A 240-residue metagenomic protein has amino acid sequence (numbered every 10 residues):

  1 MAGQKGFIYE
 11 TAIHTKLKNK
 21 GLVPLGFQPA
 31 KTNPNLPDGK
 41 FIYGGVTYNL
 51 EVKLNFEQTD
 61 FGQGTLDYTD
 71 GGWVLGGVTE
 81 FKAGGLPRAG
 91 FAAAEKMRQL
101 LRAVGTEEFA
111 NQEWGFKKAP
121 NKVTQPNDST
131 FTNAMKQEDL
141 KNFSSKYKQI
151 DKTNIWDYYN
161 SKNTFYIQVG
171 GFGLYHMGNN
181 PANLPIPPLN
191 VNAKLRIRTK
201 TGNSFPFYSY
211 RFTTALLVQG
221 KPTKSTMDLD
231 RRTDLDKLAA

Functional and structural regions predicted by a protein language model:
M1-I13, Q28-P34: A short, highly charged nucleic-acid-interacting micro-segment common to nuclease and nuclease-linked defense proteins
T11, N19, G26, V52-L229: Catalytic cores of nucleic-acid endonucleases
K16: Rossmann-fold NAD(P)-dependent oxidoreductase module
L22, L50, F131, L235-L238: Extended hydrophobic/Leu-rich segments
L25, N33, K40-T59: Active-site beta-strand-loop-beta-strand hairpin of nuclease catalytic cores that positions key catalytic residues
L36-D38, T164: Short, acidic/polar N-cap/turn motifs at the starts of alpha helices
S225-A240: Long, compositionally biased interface segments
